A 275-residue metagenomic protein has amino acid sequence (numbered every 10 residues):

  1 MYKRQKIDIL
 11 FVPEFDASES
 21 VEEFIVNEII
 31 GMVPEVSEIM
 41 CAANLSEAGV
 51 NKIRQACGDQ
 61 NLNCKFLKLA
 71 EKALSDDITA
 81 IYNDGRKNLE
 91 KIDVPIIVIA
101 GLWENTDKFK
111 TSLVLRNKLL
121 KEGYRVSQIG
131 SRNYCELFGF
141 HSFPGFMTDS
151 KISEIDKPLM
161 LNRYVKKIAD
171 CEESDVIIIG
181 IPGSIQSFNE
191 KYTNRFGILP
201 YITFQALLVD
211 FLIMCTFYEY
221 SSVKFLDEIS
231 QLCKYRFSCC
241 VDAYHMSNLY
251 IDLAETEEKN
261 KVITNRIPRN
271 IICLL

Functional and structural regions predicted by a protein language model:
M1-Q5: Conserved small/polar residues in nucleotide/adenosyl-binding loops
D8-P13, M40, V98, V176-I178 (+1 more regions): Structural motif
A17-I25, S187-N194: Glycine/threonine-rich flexible loop motifs
I30-I96: Extreme N-terminal, non-catalytic leader segments that precede Walker-type/kinase nucleotide-binding cores
N44-N61, K65-L67, K72-L74, L159-Y164 (+2 more regions): Conserved catalytic-core segment of NTP-binding enzymes
I81-I129, L226: Walker A (P-loop) phosphate-binding motif
I96, V114-D156, S230-D242, D252-K261: N-terminal phosphate/diphosphate-binding loop that engages ATP/GTP or pyrophosphate donors across diverse enzyme folds
F138-Q186: Conserved nucleotide-sensing/catalytic segment adjacent to the nucleotide-binding pocket in NTP-handling enzymes
